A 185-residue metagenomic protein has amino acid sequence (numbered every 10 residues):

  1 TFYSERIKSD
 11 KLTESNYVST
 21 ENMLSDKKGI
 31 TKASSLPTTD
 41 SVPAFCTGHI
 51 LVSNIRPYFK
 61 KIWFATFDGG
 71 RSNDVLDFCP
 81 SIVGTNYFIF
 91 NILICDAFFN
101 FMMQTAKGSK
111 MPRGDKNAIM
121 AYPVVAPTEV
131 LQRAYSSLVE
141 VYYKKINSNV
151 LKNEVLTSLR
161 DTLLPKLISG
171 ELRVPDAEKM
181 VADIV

Functional and structural regions predicted by a protein language model:
T1-T47, T66-N73: Sequence-specific dsDNA recognition surfaces
F2, Y17, M23, I92 (+3 more regions): Residues that form generic nucleotide/phosphate-binding pockets
I7, F59, D96-A97, L167 (+1 more regions): A generic secondary-structure signal for well-formed alpha-helical elements
N22, S53-N54, N153: Asparagine-centered polar/low-complexity signal
V42-P43, T47-F99, M103-M120: A short beta-sheet element
V83, N100, T105-G108, P112 (+1 more regions): Amphipathic alpha-helical coiled-coil/heptad-repeat segments
